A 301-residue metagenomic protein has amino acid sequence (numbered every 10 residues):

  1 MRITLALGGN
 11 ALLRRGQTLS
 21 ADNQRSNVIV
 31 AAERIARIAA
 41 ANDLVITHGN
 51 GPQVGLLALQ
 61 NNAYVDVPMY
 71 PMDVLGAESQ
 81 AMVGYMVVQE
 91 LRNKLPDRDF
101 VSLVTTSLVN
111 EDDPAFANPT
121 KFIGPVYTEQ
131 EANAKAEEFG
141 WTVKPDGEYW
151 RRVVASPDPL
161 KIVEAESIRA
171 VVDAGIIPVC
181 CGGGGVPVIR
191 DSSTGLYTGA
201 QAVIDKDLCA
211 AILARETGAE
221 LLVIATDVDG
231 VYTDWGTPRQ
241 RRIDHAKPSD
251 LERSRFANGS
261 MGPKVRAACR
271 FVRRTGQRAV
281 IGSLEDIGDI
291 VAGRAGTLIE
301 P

Functional and structural regions predicted by a protein language model:
M1-P301: C-terminal catalytic "cap/lid" subdomain
